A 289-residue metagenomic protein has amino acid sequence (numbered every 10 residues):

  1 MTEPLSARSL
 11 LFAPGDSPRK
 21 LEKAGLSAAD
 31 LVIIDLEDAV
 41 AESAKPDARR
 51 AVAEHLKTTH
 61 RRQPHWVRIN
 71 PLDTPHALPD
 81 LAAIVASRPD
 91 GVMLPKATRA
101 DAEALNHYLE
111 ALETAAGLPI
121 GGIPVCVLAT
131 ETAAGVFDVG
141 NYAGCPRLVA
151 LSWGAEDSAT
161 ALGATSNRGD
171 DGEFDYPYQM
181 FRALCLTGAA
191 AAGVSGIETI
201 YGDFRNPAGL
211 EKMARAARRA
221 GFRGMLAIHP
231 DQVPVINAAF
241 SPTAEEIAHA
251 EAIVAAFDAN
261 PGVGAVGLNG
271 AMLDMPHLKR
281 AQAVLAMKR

Functional and structural regions predicted by a protein language model:
M1-R289: Expand to "…catalyze enediolate/carbanion chemistry for C-C bond making/breaking, isomerization, decarboxylation
